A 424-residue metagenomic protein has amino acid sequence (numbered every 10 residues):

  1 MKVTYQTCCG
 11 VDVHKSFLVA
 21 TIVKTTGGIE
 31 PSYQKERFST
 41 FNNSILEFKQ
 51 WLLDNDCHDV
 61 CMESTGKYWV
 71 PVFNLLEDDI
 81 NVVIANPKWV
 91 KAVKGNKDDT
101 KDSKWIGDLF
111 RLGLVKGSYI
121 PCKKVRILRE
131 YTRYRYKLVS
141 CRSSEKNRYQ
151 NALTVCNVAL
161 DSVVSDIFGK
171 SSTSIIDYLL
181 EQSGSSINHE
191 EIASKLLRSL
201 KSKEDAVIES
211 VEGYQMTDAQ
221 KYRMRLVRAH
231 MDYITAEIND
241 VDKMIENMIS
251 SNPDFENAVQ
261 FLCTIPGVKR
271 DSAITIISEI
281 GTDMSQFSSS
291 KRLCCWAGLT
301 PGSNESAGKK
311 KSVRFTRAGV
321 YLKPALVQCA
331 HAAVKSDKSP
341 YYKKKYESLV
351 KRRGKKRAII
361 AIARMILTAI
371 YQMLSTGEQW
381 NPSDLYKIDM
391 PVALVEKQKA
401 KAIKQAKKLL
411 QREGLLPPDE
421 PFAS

Functional and structural regions predicted by a protein language model:
M1-S424: A detector of single, family-specific signature residues that are central to catalytic or substrate-handling motifs
